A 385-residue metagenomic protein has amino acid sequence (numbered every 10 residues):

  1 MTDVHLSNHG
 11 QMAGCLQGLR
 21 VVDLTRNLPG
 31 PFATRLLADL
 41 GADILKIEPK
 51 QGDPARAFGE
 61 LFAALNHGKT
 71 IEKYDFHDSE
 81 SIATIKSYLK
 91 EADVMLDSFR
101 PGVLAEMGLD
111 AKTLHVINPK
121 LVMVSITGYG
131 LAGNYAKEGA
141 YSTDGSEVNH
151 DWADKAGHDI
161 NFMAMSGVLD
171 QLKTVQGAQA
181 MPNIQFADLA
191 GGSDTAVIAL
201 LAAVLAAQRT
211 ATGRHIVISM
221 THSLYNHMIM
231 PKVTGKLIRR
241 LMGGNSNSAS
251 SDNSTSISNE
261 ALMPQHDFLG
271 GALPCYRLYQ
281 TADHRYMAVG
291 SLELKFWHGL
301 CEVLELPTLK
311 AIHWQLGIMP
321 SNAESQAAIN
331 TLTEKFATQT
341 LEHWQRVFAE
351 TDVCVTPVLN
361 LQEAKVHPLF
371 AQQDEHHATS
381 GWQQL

Functional and structural regions predicted by a protein language model:
M1-Q208, T212, S248-S251, G381: N-terminal helix-loop segment corresponding to the beta1-alpha1 unit of nucleotide/adenylate-binding folds
D3-L6, R56-L61, L361-L385: Active-site-adjacent capping/gating segments
A63-L65, R277-A282, E375-S380: Short acidic-hydrophobic surface loop/beta-edge motif
G128-G130, M220-N226, D283-R285, S291-F296 (+1 more regions): Glycine-rich beta-alpha junction loops
G167-N183, I238-P274: Glycine-/small-residue-rich "gating" segment that lines the acyl/pantetheine channel and substrate pocket
A203-S246, N253, S258-A261: Substrate-binding/catalytic subdomain of NAD(P)-dependent oxidoreductase enzymes
N247-S251, Q265, L269-G270, C275-T351 (+1 more regions): Aromatic-enriched alpha-helical interface/lid elements that frame and gate functional surfaces
Q345, A349-A371: Conserved PLP cofactor-binding pocket of PLP-dependent enzymes
